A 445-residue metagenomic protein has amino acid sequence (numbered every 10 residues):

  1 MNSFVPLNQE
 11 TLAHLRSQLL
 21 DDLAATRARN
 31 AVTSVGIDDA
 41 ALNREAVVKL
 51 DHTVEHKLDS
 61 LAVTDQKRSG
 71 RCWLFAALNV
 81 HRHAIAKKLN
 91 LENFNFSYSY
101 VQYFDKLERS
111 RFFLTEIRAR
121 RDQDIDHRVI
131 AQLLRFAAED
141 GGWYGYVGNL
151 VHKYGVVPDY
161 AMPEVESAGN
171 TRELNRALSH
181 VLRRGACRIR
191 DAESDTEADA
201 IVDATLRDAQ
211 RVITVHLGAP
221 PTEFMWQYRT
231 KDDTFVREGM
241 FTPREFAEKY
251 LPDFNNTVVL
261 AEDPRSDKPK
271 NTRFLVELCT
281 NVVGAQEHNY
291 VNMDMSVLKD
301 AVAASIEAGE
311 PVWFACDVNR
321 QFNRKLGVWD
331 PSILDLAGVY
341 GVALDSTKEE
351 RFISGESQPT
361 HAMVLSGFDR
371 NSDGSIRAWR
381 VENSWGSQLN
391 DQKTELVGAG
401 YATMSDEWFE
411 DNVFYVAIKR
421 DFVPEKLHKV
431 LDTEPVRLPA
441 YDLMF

Functional and structural regions predicted by a protein language model:
N2-L61: N-terminal regions that are enriched for targeting/export leaders and immediately downstream pro/stem segments
S3-F4, T196-F445: Active-site signature of cysteine proteases
L58-R68, L133-A138, Q286-N292, V302: Second-shell loop/turn segments in exported
A62, K67, A76-N79, Y103-L107 (+5 more regions): Short, flexible loop/turn elements at secondary-structure junctions
Q66, N79-F104, E108: Post-signal peptide N-terminal segment of secreted/secretory-pathway proteins
K67-H81, A138-G145, H361: Active-site nucleophilic cysteine motif
F75, H83-K87, L150-V157, S305: Structured segments of extracytoplasmic/periplasmic soluble domains in secreted or envelope-associated proteins
N95-Y228, D232-T234: Papain-like cysteine protease catalytic cores
